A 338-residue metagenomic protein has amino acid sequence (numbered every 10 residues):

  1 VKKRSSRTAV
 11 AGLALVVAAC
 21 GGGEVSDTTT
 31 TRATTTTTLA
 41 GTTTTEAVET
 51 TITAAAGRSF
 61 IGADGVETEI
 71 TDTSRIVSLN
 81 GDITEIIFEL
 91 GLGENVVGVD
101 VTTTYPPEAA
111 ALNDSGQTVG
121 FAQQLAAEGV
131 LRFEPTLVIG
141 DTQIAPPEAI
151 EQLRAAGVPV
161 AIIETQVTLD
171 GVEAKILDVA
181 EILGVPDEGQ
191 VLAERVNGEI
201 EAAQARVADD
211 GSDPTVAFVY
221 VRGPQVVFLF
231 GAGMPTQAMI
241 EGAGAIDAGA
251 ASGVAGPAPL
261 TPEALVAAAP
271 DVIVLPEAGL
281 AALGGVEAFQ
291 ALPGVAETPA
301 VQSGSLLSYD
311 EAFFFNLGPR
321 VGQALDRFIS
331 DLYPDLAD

Functional and structural regions predicted by a protein language model:
K2-A9, C20-T84, D187-V219, S330-D338: Bacterial Sec-exported substrate-binding components of ABC uptake systems
R75-Q143, A248: A short, structured surface patch at a secondary-structure boundary
N80, D100, T142-Q143, T165 (+4 more regions): Short secondary-structure boundary segments
T103-Y105, L229-P257: Alpha-helical, coiled-coil/dimerization segments enriched in small aliphatic residues
L125-E134, P259-A269: Short helices/loops that flank or line small-molecule/ion binding pockets
I144-A155, V272-Q290: A ligand-binding cleft/hinge motif common to bilobed small-molecule-binding domains
E148-Q225, G249-A250, G304-D338: Extracytoplasmic substrate-binding proteins
